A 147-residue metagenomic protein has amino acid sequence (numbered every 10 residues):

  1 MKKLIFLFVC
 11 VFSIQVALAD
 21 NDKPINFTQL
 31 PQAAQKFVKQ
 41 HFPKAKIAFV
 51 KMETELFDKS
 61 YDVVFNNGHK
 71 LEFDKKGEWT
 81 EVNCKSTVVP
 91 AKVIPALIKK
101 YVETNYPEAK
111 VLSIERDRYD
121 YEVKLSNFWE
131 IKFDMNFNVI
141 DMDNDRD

Functional and structural regions predicted by a protein language model:
M1-D22, V38: Bacterial Sec-dependent N-terminal signal peptides
D20-D147: Interaction-mediating elements
